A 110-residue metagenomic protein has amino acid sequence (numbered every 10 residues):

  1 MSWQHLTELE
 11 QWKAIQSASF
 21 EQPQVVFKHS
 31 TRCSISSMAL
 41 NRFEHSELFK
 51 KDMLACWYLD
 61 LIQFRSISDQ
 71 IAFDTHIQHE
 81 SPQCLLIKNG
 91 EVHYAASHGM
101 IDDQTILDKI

Functional and structural regions predicted by a protein language model:
M1-Q22: N-terminal leader/targeting and pre-domain segments
Q11-W12, R32, A39-L40, E44 (+2 more regions): A structural signal for the main folded, soluble domain(s) of proteins
Q16-L48: Local sequence-structure signature of Cys/Sec-based thiol-disulfide redox active-site neighborhoods
K28, M53-S68: Thiol-based oxidoreductase modules, predominantly thioredoxin-like and allied folds used for disulfide exchange
L48-D52, T105-L107: Short cysteine/histidine-rich metal-coordination sites, predominantly Zn2+-binding motifs
T75-K88: Structural micro-motif
L86-I110: Non-catalytic, surface beta->alpha helical segment in thiol-disulfide oxidoreductase systems
